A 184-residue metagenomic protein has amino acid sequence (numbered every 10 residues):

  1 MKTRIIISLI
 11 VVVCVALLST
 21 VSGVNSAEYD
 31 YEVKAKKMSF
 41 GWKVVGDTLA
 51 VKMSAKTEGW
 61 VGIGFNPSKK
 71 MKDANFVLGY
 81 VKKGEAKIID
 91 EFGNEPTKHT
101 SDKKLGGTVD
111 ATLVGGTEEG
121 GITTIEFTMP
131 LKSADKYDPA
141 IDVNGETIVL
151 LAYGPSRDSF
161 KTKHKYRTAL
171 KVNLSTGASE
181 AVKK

Functional and structural regions predicted by a protein language model:
M1-I10: Bacterial N-terminal signal peptides that target proteins for export
L9-S19: Bacterial N-terminal signal peptides
S22-K184: Extracellular-facing/secreted segment signature in eukaryotic proteins
